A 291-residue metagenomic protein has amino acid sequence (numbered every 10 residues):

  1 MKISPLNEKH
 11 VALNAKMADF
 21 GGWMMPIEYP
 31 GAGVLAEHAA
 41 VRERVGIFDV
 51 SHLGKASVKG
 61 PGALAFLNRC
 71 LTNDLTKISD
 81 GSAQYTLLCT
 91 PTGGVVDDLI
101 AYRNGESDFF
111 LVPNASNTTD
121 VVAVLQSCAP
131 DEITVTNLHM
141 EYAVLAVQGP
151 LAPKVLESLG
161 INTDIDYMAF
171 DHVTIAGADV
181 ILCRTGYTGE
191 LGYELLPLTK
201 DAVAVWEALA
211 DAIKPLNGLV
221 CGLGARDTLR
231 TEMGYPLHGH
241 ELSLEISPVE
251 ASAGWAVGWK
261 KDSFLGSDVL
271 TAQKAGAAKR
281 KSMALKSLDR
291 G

Functional and structural regions predicted by a protein language model:
M1-T86, G94-V96: Acidic, proline/glycine-enriched N-terminal capping motif
M1-Y29, E37, Y102-G291: Conserved, structured C-terminal
R42-E43, L71, L88-T90, V205-W206 (+2 more regions): Short, intrinsically disordered/low-complexity patches at protein termini and at juxtamembrane boundaries
R69, K77-S79, L88-G94, L99-G105 (+2 more regions): Short, charge-rich binding segments
S79-V95, T163-A176: Conserved alpha/beta core surface patches that mediate binding of polyanionic ligands
